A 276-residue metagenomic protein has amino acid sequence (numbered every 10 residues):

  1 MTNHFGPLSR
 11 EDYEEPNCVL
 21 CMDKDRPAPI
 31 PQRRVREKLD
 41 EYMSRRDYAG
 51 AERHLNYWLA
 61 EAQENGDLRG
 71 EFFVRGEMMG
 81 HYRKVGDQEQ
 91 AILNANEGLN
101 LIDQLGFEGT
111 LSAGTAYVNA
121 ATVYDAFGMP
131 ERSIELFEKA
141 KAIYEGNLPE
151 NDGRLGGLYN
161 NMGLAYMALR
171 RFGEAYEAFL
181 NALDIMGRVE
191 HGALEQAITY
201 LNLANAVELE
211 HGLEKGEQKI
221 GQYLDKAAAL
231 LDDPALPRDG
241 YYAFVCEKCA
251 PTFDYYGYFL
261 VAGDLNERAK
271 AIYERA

Functional and structural regions predicted by a protein language model:
M1-G76, H81, V85, A276: Flexible inter-repeat linkers and adjacent short helices within tandem amphipathic alpha-helical repeat scaffolds
K24-R26, E64-D67, Q104-E108, G146-E150 (+3 more regions): Short coil/turn linkers that connect adjacent helices within long alpha-helical scaffolds, especially alpha-solenoid
R33-S44, G70-K84, A95, L111-A126 (+3 more regions): Conserved alpha-helical positions within TPR/SEL1-like repeat arrays
L59-E61, E97-Q104, K141-G146, L180-R188 (+2 more regions): Amphipathic alpha-helical segments of tetratricopeptide repeats
G106, L148, E190, A204 (+4 more regions): Short coil/turn linking the two alpha-helices of tandem helical-hairpin repeats
E177-L180, Q218-A229, F253-R275: TPR/TPR-like (Sel1-like) alpha-helical repeat modules
